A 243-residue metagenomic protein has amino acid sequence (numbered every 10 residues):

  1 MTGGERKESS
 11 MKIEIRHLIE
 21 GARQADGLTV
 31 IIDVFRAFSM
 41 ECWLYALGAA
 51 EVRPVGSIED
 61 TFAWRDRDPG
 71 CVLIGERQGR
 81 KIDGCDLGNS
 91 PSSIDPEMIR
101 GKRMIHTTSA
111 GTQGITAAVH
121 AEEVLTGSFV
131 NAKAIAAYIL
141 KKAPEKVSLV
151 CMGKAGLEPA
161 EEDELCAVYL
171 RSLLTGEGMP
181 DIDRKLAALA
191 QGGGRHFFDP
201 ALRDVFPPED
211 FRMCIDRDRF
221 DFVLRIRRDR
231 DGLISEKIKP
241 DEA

Functional and structural regions predicted by a protein language model:
T2-S10: Short, Lys/Arg-enriched N-terminal segments with co-localized hydrophobic residues within the first ~10-30 amino acids
S10-M11, Q24-G27, A49-A50, D68-C71 (+3 more regions): Short coil/turn connectors at secondary-structure junctions
E14-Q24: A short acidic-Thr-Gly-centered motif at the start of a beta-strand
E20-A22, T29-W43: Short acidic, Gly/Ser-rich segments with clustered Asp/Glu that frequently serve as metal-coordination loops in enzyme
I31-I32, I74-E76, H106-T108, G127 (+1 more regions): Short beta-strand segments
V34, D66-R77, I82-S90, K102 (+2 more regions): Structured catalytic-domain cores with a bias toward divalent-metal coordination
F38, A50-Q78: A short aromatic-anchored loop/beta-hairpin motif
D68, D86-Q113, A117-E123, K142 (+1 more regions): Long, charged alpha-helical interface segments
